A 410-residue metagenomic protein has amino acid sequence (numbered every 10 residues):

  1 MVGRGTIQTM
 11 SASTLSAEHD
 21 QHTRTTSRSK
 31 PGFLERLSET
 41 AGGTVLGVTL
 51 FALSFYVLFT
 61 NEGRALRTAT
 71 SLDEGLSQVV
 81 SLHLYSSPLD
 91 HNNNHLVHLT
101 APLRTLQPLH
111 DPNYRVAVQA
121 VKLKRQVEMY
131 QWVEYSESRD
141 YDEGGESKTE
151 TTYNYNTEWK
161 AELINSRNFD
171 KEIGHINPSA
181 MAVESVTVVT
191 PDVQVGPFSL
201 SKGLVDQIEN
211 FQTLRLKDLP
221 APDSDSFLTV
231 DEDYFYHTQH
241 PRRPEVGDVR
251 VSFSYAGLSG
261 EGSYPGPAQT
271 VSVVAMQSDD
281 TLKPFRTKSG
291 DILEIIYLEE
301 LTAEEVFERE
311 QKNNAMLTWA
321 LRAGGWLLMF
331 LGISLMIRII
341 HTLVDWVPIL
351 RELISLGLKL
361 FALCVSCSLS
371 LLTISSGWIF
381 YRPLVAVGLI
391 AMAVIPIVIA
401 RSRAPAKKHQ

Functional and structural regions predicted by a protein language model:
M1-S16: Intrinsically disordered, low-complexity cytosolic terminal tails
E18-H22, S27-G42, F59-G75, V79-S81 (+3 more regions): Charged, low-complexity helical/coil segments in non-catalytic cytosolic or luminal regions
G43-L58: Hydrophobic membrane-insertion alpha-helices, especially the h-region of bacterial N-terminal signal peptides
Y85-L96, R115-V118: Short, solvent-exposed beta-strand/turn "edge" segments of beta-rich domains on protein surfaces
V97-R104: OB-fold and OB-like beta-barrel modules that bind single-stranded nucleic acids
R104-T105, E134: Solvent-exposed loop/turn segments at secondary-structure junctions within structured extracellular/periplasmic domains
T105-D111: Membrane-proximal interfacial segments on either side of biological membranes
T318-L321, G325, G332-Q410: Alpha-helical transmembrane segments forming the membrane-embedded cores of inner-membrane proteins across
